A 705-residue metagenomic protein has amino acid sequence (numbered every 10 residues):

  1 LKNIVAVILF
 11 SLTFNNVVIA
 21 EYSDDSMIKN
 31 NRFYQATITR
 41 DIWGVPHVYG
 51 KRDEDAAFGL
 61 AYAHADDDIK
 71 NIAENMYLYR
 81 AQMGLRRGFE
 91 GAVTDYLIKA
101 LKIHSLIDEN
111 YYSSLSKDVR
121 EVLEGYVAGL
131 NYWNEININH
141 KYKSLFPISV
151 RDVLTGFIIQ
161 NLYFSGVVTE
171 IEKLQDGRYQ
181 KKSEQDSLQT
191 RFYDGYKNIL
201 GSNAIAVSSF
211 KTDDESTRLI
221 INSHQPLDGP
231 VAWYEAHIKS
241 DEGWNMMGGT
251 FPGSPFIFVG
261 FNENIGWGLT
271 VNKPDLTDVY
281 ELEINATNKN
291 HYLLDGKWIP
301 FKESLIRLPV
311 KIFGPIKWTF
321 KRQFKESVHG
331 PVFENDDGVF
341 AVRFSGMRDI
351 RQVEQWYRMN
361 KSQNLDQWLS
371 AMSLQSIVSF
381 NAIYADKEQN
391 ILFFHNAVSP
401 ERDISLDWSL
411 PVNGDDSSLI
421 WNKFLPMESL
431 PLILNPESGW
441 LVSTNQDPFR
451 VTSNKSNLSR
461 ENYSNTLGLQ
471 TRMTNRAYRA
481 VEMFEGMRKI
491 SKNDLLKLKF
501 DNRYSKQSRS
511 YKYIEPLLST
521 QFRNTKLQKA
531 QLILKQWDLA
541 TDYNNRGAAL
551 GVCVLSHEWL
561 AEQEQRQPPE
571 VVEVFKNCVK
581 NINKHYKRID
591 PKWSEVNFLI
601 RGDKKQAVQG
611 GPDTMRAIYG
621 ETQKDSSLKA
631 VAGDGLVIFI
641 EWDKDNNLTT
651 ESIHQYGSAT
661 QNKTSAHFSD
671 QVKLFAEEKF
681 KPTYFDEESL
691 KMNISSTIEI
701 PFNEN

Functional and structural regions predicted by a protein language model:
V5-N15: Bacterial N-terminal signal peptides
N16-A20: Sec/Tat signal peptide C-region and signal peptidase I cleavage site
E21-P516, R523, K529, Q536-N705: C-terminal/peripheral segments of proteins
